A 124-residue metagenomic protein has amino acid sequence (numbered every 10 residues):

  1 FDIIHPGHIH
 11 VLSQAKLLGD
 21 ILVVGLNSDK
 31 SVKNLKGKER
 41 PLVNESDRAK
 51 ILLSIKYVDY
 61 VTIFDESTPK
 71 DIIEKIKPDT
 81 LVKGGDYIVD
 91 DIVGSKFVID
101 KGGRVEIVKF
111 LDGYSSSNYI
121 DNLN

Functional and structural regions predicted by a protein language model:
F1-N124: Nucleotidyltransferase catalytic core that binds NTPs
